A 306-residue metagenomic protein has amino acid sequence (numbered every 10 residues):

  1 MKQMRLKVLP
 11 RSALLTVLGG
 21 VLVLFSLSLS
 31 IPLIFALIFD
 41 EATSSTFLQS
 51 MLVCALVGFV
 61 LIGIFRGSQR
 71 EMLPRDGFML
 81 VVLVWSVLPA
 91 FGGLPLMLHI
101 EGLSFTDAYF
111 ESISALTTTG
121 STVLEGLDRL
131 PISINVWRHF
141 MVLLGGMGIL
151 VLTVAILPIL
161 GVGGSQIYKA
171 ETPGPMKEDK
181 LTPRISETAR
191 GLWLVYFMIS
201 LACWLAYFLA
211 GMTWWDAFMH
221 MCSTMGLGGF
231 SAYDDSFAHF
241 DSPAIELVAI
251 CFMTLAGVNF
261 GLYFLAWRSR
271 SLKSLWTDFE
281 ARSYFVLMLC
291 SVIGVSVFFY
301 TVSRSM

Functional and structural regions predicted by a protein language model:
M1-M306: Membrane-proximal intracellular helices of multi-pass ion channels
